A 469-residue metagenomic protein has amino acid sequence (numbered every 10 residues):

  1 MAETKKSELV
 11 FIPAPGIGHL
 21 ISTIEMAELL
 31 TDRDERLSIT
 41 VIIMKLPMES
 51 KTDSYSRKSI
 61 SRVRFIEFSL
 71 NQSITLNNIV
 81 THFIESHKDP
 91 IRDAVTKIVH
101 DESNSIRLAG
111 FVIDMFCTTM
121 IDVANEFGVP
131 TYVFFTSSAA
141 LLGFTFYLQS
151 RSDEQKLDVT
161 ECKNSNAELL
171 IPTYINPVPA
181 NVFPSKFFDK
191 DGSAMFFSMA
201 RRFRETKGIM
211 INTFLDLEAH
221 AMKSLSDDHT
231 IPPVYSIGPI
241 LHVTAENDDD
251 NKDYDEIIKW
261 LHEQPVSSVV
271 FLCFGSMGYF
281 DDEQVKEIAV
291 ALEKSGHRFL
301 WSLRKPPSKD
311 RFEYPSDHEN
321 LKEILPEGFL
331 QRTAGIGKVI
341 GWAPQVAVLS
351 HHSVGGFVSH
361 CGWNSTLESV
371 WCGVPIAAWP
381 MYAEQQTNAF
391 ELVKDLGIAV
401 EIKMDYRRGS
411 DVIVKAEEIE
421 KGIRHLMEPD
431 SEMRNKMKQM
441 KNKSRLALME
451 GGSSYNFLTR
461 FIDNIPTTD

Functional and structural regions predicted by a protein language model:
M1-D469: Glycosyltransferase specificity loop/lid
